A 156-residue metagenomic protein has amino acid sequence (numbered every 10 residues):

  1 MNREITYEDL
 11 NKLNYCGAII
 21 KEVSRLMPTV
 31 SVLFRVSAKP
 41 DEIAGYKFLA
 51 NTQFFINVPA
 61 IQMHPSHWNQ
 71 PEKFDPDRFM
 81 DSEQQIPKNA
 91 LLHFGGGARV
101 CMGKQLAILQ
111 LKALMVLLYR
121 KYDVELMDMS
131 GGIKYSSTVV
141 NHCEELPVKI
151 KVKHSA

Functional and structural regions predicted by a protein language model:
N2-A44, P65: Conserved cytochrome P450 K-helix E-x-x-R motif and the immediately C-terminal K′/meander segment
T6-N14, G45, R99-Q105, S136-T138: Conserved, non-catalytic sequence blocks in retroelement Pol enzymes and Pol-derived host proteins
L10, I56-E83: Conserved cytochrome P450 K-helix/beta-meander segment immediately N-terminal to the heme-binding cysteine loop
Q53, T138-A156: C-terminal helix/juxtamembrane-tail motif
V58, L111, V148-I150: Hydrophobic, repeat-rich solenoid/adaptor surfaces of innate immune receptors and signaling proteins
M80, P87, K104-N141: Cytochrome P450 heme-binding "Cys pocket" and the immediately downstream C-terminal segment
